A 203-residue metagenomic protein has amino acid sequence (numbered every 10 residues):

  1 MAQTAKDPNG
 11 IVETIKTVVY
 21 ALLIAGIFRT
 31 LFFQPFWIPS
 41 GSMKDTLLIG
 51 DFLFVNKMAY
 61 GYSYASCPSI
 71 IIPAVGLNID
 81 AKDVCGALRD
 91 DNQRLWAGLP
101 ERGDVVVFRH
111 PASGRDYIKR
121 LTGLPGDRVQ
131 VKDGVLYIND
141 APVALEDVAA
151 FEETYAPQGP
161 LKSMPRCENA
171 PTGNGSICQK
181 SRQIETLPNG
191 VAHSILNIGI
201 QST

Functional and structural regions predicted by a protein language model:
A2-V12, L31-F32, F36-W37, D45-T203: Soluble "head" domains of membrane/secretory-pathway proteins
E13-L31: Hydrophobic membrane-insertion alpha-helices, especially the h-region of bacterial N-terminal signal peptides
